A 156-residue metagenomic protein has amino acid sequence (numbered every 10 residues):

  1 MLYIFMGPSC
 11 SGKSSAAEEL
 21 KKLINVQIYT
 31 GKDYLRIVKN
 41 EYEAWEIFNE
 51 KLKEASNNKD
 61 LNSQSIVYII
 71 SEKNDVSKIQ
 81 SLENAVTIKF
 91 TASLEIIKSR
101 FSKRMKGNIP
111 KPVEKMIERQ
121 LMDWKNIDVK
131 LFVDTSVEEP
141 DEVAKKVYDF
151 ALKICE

Functional and structural regions predicted by a protein language model:
M1-L2, Q64: Pre-Walker A (Motif I) flank of P-loop NTPase domains
F5: Hydrophobic anchor at the beta1->P-loop junction of P-loop NTPases
S9: The conserved Walker
G12: Conserved glycine(s) of the Walker
S15-D60: Conserved substrate/cofactor phosphate-moiety recognition/catalytic segment in nucleotide-dependent phosphotransferases
E41-V86, F90, L94: Glycine-rich phosphate-binding loop used to anchor ATP phosphates in small-molecule kinases, encompassing both
L94-F101, E142: Switch/connector loops and helix/strand junctions flanking conserved nucleotide-binding motifs in nucleotide-processing
K106-K146, I154-C155: Small-molecule kinase domains that catalyze NTP-dependent phosphoryl transfer to phosphate-bearing small molecules
